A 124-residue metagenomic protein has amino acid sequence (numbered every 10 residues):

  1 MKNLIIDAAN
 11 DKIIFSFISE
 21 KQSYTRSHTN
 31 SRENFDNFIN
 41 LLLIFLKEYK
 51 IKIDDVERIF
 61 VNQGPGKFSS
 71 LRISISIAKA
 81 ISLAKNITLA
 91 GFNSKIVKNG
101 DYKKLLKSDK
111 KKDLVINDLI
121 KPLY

Functional and structural regions predicted by a protein language model:
M1-N40, E48-I53, L89-Y124: Oxyanion-binding and handling regions
D11, G64-P65: Short glycine-rich anion-binding loops that position phosphate/pyrophosphate groups of nucleotides and phosphorylated
N30, G66-K67: A generic structural signal for short
L43-I44, L83: Short glycine/serine- and small hydrophobic-enriched flexible loop segments
F45-F60, K67: N-terminal glycine/serine-rich phosphate-binding loop of ATP-dependent small-molecule kinases, especially carbohydrate
R58-Q63, S69-L89: DPxDG-like acidic metal-binding loop motif
K67-F68, N99: Short, active-site-adjacent cap segments at secondary-structure transitions
